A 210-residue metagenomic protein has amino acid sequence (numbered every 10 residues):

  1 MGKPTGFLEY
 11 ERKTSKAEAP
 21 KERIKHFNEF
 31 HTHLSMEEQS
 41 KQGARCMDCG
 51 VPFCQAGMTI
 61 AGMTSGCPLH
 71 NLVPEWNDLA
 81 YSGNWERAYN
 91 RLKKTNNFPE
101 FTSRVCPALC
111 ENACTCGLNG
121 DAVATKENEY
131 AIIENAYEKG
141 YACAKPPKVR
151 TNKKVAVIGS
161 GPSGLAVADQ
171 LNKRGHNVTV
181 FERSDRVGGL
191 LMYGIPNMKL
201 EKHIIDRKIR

Functional and structural regions predicted by a protein language model:
M1-K154: Ferredoxin-type iron-sulfur electron-transfer modules and their immediate structural context
L34, A166, R207: Short Gly/charged-rich anion-binding patches and loops
N97, G161-P162, R186: Residue-level detector of alpha-helix initiation sites
A122-V123, G194-R210: N-terminal glycine-rich dinucleotide-binding loop that anchors FAD/FMN and/or NAD(P) in oxidoreductases
K154-T179: N-terminal Rossmann-like FAD-binding beta1-loop-alpha1 element of flavoenzymes
H176-M192: Glycine-rich FAD pyrophosphate-binding loop
